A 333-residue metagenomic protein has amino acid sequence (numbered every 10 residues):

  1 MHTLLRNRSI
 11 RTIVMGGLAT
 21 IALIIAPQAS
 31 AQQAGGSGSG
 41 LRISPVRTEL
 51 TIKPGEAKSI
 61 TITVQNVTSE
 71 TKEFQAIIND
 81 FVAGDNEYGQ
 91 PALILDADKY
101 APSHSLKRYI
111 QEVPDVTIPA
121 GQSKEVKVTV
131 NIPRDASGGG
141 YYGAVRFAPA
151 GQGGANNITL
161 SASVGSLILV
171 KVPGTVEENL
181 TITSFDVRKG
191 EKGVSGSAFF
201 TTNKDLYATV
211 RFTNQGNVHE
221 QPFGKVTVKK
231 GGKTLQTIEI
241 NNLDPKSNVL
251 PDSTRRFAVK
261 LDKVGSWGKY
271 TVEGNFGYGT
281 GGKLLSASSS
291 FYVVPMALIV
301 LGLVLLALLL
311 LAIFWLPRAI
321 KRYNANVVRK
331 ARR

Functional and structural regions predicted by a protein language model:
A34-K58, F185-S195, F199-T201: N-terminal edge beta-strand
S59-Q65, K72-I78, A101-I158: Ligand-binding face of N-terminal immunoglobulin V-set domains in extracellular IgSF glycoproteins
V64-E70, F212-G216: Asparagine-centered strand-capping/turn motif at beta-strand->loop junctions
E73-N86, Q90-K99, N217-K233, R329-K330: Short acidic, flexible loop segments centered on an aromatic residue
A97-A136, G231-G265: Intrinsically disordered, low-complexity Pro/Gly/Ser/Thr-rich segments with frequent PxxP/GP/PP motifs and embedded
V176-N179, S184-V300: Membrane-proximal extracellular "stem/stalk" segments of glycoproteins immediately N-terminal to a transmembrane helix
L305-R322: Alpha-helical transmembrane segments
R322-R333: Cytoplasmic C-terminal tails of single-pass
